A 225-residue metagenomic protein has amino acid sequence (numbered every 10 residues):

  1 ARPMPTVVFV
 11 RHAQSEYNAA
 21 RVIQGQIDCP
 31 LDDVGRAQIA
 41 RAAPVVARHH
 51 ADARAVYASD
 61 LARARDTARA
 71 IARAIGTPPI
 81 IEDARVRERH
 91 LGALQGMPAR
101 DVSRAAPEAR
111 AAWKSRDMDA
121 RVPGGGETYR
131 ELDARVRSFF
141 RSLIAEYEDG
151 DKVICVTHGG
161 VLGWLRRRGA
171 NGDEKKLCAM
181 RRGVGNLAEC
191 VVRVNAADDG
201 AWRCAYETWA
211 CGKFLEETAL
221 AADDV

Functional and structural regions predicted by a protein language model:
A1-T6, T77, R89-S103, A145 (+2 more regions): Acidic, low-complexity terminal tails and accessory targeting/binding regions of phosphate-metabolizing enzymes
V7, D151-G160: Generic beta-sheet signal
A13, G159, C211-G212: Active-site metal-binding loops of divalent metal-dependent hydrolases
Q14-D66, A70-I71, V122-R137: Loop-to-helix element that buttresses phosphate recognition and phosphoryl-transfer chemistry
R41-A111, R181-V184: Phosphate-coordination/substrate-recognition cap region in phosphate-metabolizing enzymes
R48-D52, L143-K152: Glycine-rich phosphate-binding loop signature in dinucleotide/nucleotide-binding domains
R63, V161-L162: Alpha-helix capping/helix-boundary segments
A70, W164-R168: Active-site signature of alpha/beta-hydrolase-fold catalytic machinery across serine- and Asp/Cys-nucleophile hydrolases
